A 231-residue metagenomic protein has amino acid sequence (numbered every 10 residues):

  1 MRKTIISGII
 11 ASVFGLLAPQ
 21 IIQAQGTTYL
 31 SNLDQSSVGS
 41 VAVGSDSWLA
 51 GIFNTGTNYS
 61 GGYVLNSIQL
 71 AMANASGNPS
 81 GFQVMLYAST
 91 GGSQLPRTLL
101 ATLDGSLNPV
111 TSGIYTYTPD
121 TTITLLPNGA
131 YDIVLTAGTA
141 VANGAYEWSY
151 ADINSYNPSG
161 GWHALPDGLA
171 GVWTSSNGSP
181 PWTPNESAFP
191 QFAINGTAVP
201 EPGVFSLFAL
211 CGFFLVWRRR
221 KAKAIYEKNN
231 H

Functional and structural regions predicted by a protein language model:
G8-L17, G212: Bacterial N-terminal signal peptides
A18-A24: Sec/Tat signal peptide C-region and signal peptidase I cleavage site
T28, L33, S37-V38, S76 (+2 more regions): Short, surface-exposed beta-strand/loop patches at domain edges that form aromatic-rich interfacial subsites
V43-Y59, Y115-T116: Short beta-strands within extracellular/lumenal beta-sheet-rich domains
N58-S67: Extended extracellular/luminal ectodomain segments enriched in beta-structured repeat modules
N74-H163: Aromatic- and Gly/Pro-enriched, solvent-exposed loop/edge beta-strand patches characteristic of beta-rich domains
E201-R218: A short, hydrophobic C-terminal helix/tail in secreted or cell-surface proteins
L215-H231: C-terminal membrane-anchoring or membrane-association module
